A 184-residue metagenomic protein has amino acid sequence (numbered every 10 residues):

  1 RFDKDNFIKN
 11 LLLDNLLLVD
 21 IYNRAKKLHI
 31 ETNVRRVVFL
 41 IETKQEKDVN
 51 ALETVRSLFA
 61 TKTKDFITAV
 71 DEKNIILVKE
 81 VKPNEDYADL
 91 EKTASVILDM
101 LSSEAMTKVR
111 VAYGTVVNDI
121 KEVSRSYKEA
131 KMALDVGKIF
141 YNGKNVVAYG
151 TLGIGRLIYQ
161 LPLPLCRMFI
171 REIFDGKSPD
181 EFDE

Functional and structural regions predicted by a protein language model:
F2-N10, D14-E184: Cytosolic nucleotide-utilizing catalytic cores of signal-transduction proteins
